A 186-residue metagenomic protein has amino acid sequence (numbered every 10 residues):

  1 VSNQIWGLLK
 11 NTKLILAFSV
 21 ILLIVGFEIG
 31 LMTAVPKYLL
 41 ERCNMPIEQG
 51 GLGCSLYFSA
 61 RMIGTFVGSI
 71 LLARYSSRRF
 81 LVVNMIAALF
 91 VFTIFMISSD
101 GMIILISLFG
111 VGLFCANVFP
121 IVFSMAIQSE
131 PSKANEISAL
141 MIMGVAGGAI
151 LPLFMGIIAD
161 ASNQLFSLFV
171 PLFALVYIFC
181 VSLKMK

Functional and structural regions predicted by a protein language model:
K10-S55, M62-T65: Extracytoplasmic gate region of multi-pass secondary transporters
F58-I63, V145-G147: Short hydrophobic/small-residue motifs within alpha-helical transmembrane segments of multi-pass transporter-like
G64-S77, A159-D160: Helix-to-loop junctions at the C-terminal end of transmembrane segments in multipass secondary transporters
R79-I94: Structural signature of the two symmetry-related core transmembrane helices
I103-N117: Hydrophobic core of transmembrane alpha-helices in multi-pass small-molecule transporters, especially MFS/SLC-type
A116-P131: Intracellular juxtamembrane helix-capping segments at the cytosolic ends of symmetry-related transmembrane helices
S129-Q164: A late C-terminal transmembrane helix in Major Facilitator Superfamily
F169-K186: Multi-pass alpha-helical transporter architecture, strongest for 12-TM Major Facilitator/SLC carriers used
